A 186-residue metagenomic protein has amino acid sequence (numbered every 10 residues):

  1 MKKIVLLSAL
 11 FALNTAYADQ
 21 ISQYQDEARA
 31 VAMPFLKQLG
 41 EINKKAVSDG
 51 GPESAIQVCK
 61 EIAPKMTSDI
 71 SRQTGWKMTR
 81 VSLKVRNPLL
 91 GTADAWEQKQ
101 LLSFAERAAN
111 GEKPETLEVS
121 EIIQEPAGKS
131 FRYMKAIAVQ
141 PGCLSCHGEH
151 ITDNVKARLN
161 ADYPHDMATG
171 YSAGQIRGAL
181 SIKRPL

Functional and structural regions predicted by a protein language model:
I4-L13: Sec-dependent N-terminal signal peptides
A12, R86, I151: Surface-exposed, flexible loop/turn segments at secondary-structure boundaries
A16-D19, E149: Compositionally biased, intrinsically disordered low-complexity segments enriched in polar/proline residues
A18-V139, N154-L186: Extracytoplasmic c-type cytochrome modules immediately beyond a signal peptide or single-pass transmembrane anchor
Q140-H150: The canonical Cys-X-X-Cys-His
